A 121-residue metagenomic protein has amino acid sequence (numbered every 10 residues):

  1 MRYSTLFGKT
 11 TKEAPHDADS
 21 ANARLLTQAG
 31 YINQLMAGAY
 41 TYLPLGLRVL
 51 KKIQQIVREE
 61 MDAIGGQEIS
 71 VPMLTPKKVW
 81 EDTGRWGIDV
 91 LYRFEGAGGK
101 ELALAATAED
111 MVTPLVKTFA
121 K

Functional and structural regions predicted by a protein language model:
M1-K121: TRNA-recognition modules of translation machinery and tRNA-sensing kinases, especially anticodon-binding
